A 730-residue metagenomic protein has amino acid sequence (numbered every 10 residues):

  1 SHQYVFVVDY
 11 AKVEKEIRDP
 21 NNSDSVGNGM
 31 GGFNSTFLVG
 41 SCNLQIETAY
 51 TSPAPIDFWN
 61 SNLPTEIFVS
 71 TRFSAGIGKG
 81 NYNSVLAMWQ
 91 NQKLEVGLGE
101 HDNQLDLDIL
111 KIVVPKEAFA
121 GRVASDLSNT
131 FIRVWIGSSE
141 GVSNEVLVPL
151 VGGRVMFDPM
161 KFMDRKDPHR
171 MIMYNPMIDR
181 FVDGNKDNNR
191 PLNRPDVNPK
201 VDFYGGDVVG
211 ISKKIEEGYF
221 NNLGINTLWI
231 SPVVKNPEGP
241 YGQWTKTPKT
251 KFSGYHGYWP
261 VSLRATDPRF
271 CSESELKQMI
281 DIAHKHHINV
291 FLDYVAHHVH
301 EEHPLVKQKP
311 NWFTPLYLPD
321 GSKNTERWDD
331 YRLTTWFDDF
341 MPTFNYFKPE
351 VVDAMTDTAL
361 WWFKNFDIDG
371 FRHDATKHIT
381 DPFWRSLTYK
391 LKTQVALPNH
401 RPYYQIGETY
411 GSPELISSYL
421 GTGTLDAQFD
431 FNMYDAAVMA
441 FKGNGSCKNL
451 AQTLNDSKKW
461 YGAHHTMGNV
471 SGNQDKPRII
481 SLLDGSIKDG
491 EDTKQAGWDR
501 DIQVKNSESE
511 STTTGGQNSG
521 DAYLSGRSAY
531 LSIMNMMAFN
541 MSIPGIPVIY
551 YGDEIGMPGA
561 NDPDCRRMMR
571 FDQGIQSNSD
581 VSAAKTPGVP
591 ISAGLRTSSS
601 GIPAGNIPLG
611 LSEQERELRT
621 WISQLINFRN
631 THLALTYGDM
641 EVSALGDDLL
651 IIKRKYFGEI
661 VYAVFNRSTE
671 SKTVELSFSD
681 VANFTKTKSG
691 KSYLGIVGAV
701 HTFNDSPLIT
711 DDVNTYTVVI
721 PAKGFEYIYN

Functional and structural regions predicted by a protein language model:
Q3-F68, G76, Q104, I109-M171 (+1 more regions): The feature marks proteins involved in alpha-glucan
S74-M88: Solvent-exposed loop/turn segments flanking beta-strands in beta-repeat/beta-sandwich domains
V85, H284, I288, H298 (+9 more regions): Active-site-proximal helices and loops of the catalytic beta/alpha 8
Q90-L105: Solvent-exposed serine/threonine-rich low-complexity stretches and specific carbohydrate-binding patches
D167, M171, D179-F366, S386-P398 (+3 more regions): Substrate-binding/active-site clefts of carbohydrate-active enzymes
T453-T512: Aromatic-lined glycan-binding groove of carbohydrate-active enzymes
V664-S668: Asparagine-centered strand-capping/turn motif at beta-strand->loop junctions
L708-N730: C-terminal beta-strand-rich structural cap/linker in extracellular carbohydrate-active enzymes
